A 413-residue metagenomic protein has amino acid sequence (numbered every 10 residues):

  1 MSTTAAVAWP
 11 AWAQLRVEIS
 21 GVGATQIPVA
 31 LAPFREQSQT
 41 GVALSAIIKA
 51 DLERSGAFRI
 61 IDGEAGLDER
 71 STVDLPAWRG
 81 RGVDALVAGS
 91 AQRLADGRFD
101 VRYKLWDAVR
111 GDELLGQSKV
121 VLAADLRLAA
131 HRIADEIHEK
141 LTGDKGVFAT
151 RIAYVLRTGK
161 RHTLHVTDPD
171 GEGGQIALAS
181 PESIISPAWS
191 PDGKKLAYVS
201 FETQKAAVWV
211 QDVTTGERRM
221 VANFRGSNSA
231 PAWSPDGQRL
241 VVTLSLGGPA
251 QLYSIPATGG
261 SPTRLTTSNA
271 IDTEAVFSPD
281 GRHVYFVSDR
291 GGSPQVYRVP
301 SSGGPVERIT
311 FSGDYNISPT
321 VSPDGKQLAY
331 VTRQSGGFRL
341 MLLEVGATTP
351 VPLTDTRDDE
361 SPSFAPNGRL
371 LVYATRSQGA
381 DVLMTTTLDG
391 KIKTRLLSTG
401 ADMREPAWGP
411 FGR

Functional and structural regions predicted by a protein language model:
M1-A13: N-terminal export signals
Q14, A24-V29, A43, S55 (+7 more regions): Extracytoplasmic
E18-W78, V87, A91: Short beta-strand->alpha-helix linker/helix-N-cap micro-motif that forms a surface specificity/interaction loop
R35-S38, I48, L52, G56 (+7 more regions): Sec/Tat-exported extracytoplasmic proteins
S71-E136: Amphipathic beta-strand/beta-sheet edge segments enriched in Tyr/Trp
D125-L128, K140, P181-V199, R218-R219 (+6 more regions): Conserved beta-propeller blade repeats
H138-R161, V166: Mid-sequence helix-capping/hinge segment at a functional interface
V155, K160-Q175, K195, V199-A222 (+9 more regions): Beta-propeller blade-edge and WD-like acidic-aromatic loop motif
